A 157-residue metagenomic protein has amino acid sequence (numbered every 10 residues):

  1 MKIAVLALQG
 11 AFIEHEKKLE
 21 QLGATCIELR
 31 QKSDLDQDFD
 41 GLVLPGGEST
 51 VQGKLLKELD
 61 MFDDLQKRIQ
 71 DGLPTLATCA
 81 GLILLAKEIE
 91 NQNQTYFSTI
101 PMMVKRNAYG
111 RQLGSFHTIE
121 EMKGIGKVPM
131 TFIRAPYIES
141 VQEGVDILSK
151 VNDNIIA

Functional and structural regions predicted by a protein language model:
M1-E58, D63-D71: N-terminal beta1-alpha1 cap of cysteine-dependent amidohydrolase-like domains
L8-Q9, L29, G46-G47, T78-A80 (+4 more regions): Fold-independent oxyanion-binding glycine-rich loops and adjacent beta-strand/coil segments at enzyme active sites
F12, L35, L84, N91 (+2 more regions): Flexible, glycine-rich phosphate/dinucleotide-binding loops and adjacent beta-alpha linkers at cofactor/substrate
E48-E120: Cysteine-nucleophile active-site neighborhood
R106-A157: Amide-donor transfer/coupling interface in amidating biosynthetic enzymes
